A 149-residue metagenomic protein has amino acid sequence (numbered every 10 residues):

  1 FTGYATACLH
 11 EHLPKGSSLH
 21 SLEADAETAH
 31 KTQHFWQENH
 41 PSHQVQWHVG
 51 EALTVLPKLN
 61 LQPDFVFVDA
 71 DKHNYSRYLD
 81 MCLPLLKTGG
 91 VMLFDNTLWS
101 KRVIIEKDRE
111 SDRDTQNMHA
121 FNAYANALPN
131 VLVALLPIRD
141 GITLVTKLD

Functional and structural regions predicted by a protein language model:
F1-D149: S-adenosylmethionine/decaboxylated-SAM
